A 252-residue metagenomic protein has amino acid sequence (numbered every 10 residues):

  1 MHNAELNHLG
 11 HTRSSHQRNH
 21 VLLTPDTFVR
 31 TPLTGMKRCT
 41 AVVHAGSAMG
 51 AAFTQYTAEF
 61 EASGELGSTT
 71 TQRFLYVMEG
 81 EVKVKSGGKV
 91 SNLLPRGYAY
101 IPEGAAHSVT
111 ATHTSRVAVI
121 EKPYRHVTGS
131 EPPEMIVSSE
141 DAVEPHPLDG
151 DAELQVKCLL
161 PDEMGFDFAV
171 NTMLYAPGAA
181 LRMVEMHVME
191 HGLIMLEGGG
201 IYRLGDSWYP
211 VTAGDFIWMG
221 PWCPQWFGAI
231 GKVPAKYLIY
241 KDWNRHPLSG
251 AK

Functional and structural regions predicted by a protein language model:
M1-A52, T114-F168, A251-K252: A short, N-terminal "cap"/entry segment at the start of jelly-roll beta-barrel domains of the cupin/DSBH fold
H16, E190-L196, I201-K252: C-terminal functional regions that serve as terminal interaction/effector modules
K37-H44, F53-T70, C158-L159, N171-H187 (+1 more regions): Conserved short histidine dyad/triad with adjacent acidic residue
T70-G88, V188-G205: Glycine- and acidic-residue-biased ligand/ion/polar-headgroup-sensing regions
G87-A106, G205-P221: Short acidic-glycine-tyrosine-enriched beta hairpin
Y100, H113-S130, T172, W218 (+1 more regions): A short hydrophobic beta-strand segment most commonly corresponding to one strand of the jelly-roll/cupin
